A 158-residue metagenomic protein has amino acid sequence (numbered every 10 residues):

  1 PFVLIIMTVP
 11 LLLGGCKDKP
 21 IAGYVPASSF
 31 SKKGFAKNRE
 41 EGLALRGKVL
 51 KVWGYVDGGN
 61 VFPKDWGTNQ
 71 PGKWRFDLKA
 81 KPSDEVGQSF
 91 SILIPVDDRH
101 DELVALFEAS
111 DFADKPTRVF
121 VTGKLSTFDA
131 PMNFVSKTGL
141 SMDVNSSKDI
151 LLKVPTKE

Functional and structural regions predicted by a protein language model:
P1-G14: Sec-dependent bacterial lipoprotein signal peptides
C16-E158: OB-fold and OB-like single-stranded nucleic-acid-recognition modules and their adjacent interaction interfaces
